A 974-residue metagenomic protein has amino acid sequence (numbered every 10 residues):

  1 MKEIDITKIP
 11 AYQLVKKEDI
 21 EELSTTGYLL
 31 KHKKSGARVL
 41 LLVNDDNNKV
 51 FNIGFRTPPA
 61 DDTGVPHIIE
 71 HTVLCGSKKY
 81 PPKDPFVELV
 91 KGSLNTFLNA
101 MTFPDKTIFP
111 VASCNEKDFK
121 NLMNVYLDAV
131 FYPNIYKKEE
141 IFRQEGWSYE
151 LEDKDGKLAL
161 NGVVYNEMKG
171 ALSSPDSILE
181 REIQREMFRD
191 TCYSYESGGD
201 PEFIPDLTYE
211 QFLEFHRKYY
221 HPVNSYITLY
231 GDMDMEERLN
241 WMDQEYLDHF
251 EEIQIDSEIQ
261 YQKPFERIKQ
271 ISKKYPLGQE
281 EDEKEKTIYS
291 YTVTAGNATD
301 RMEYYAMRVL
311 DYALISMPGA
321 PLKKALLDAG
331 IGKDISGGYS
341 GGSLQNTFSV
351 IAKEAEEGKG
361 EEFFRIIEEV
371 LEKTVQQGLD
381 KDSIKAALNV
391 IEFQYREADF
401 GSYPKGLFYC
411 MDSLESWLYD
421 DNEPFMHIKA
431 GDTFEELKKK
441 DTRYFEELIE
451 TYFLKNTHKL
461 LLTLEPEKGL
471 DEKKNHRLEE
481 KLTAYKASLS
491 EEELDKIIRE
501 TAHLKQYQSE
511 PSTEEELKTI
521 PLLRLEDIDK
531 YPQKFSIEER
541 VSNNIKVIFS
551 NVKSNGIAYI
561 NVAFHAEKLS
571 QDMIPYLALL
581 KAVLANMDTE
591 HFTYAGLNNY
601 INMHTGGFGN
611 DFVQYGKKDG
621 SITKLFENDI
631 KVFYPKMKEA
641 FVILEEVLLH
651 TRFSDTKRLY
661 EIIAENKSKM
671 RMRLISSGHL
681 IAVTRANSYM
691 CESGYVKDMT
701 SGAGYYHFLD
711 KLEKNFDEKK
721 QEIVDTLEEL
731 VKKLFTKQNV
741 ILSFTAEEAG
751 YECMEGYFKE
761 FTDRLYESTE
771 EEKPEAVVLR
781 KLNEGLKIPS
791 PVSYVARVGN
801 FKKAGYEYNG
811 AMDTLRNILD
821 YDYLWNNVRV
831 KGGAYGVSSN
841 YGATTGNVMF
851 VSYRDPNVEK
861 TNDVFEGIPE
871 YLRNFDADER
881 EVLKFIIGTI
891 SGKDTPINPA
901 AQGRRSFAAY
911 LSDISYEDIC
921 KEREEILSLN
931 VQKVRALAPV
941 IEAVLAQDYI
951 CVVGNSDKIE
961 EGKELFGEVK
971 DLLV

Functional and structural regions predicted by a protein language model:
M1-V50: Non-catalytic terminal extensions that flank enzyme cores
V43-D45, N52-G54, Y165, K169-S173 (+9 more regions): His/Glu-based metal-binding/catalytic segments typifying zinc-dependent metallopeptidases
N48-P58, D84-Y132, E139-L151, S177-E202 (+12 more regions): M16 family metallopeptidases and their MPP-like homologs
V65, I69-V73, L580: Active-site His/Glu-centered metal-binding helix of metallohydrolases
F97, L213-R217, P276-Q279, L322 (+12 more regions): Generic recognition of flexible, low-complexity loop/linker segments
D153-N224, T228-Y246, F250-G278, E283-E285 (+1 more regions): Hydrophobic, small-residue-rich alpha-helical packing segments that form membrane-like cores
L213-E245, I723-F758: Non-catalytic, conformational "gating/processing" segments within enzyme and secreted inhibitor domains
E214, Y226, M235-Q254, Q377 (+3 more regions): Extended, regular secondary-structure scaffolds
